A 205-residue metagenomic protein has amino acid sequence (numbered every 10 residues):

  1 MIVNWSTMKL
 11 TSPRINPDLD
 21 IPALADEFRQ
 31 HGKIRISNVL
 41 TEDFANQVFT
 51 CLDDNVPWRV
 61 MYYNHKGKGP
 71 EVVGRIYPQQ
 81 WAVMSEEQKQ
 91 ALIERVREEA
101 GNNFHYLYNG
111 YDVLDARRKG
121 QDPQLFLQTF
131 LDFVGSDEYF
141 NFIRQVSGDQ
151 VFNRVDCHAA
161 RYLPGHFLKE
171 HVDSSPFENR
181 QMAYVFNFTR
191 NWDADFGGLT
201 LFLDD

Functional and structural regions predicted by a protein language model:
M1-D205: Fe(II)/2-oxoglutarate oxygenase catalytic core
